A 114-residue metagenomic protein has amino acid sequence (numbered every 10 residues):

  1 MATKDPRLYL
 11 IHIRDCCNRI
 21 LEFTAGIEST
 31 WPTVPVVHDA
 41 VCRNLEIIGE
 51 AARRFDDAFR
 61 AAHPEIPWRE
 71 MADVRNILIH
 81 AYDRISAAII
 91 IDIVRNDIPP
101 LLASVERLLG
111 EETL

Functional and structural regions predicted by a protein language model:
M1-L114: Solvent-exposed interaction patches of small proteins and small membrane subunits
